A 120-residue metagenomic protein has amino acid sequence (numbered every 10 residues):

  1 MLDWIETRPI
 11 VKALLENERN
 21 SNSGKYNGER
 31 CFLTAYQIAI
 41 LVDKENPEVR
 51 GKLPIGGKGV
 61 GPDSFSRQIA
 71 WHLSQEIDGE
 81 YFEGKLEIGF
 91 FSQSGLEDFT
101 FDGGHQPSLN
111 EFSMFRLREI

Functional and structural regions predicted by a protein language model:
M1-E29, Y36, E48-I120: Phospho-regulated, low-complexity intrinsically disordered regions of nuclear gene-regulatory and chromatin-associated
F32-D43: An amphipathic alpha-helix signature
